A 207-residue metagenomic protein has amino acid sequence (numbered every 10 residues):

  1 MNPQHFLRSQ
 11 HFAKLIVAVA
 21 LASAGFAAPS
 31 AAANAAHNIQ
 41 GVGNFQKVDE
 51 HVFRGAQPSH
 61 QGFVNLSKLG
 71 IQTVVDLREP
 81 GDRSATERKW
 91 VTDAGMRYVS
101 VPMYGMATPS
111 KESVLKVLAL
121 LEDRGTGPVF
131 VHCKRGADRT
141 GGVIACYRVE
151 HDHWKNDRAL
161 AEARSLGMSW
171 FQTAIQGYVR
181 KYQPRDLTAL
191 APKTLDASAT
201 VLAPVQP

Functional and structural regions predicted by a protein language model:
N2-F6, K14-V129, G142-P207: Cys-dependent protein tyrosine phosphatase-like superfamily
C133: Short cysteine clusters
R139: Glycine/aspartate-rich loop-and-adjacent alpha/beta segment that forms the canonical ThDP
